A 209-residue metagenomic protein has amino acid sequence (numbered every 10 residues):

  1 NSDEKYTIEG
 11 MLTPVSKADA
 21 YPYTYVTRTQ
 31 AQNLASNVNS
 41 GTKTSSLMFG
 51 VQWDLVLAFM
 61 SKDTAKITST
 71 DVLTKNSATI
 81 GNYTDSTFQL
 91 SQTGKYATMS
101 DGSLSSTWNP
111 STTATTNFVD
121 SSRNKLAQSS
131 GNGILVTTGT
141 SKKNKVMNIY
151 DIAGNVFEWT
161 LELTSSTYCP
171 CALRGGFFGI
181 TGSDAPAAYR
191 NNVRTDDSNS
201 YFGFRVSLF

Functional and structural regions predicted by a protein language model:
N1, Q52, S61, L161-T167 (+2 more regions): Acidic glycine-/aspartate-rich tracts in secreted/extracellular proteins
N1-D151: Short aromatic-cysteine micro-motif
P22-T29, N33-S36, T138-N144, S166-F209: Disulfide-stabilized, aromatic/cysteine-rich ligand-recognition loop
F49, G154, V206: Terminal peptide-recognition signature
D151-I152, Y201: Residue-level recognition of short, solvent-exposed, well-ordered loop/turn junctions that link secondary-structure
G154-L161: Active-site-proximal beta-strands of protease catalytic cores
